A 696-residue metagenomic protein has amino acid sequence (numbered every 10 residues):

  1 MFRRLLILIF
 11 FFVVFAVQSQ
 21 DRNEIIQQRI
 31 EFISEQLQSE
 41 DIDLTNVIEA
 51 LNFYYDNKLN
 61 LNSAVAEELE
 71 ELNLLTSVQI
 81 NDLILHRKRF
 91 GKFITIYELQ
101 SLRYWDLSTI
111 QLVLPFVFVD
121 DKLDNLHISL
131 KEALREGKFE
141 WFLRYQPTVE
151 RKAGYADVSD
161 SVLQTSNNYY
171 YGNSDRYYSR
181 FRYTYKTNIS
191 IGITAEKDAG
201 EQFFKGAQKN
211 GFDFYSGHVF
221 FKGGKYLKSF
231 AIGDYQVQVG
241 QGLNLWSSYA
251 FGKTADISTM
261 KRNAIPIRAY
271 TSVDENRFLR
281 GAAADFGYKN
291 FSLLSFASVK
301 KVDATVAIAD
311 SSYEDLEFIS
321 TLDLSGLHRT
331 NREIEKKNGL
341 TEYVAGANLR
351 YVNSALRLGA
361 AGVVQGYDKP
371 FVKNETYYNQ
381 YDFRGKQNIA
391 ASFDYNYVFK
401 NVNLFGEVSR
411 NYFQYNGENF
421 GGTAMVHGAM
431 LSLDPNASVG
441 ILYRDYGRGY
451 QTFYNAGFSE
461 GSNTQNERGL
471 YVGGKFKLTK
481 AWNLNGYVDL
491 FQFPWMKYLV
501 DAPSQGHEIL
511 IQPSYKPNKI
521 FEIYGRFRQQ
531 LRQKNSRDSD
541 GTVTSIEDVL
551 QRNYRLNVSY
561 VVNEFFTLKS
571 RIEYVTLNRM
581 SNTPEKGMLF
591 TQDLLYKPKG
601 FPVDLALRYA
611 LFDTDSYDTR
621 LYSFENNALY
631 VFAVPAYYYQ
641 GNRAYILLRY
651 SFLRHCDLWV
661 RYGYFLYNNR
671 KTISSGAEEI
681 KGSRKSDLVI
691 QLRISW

Functional and structural regions predicted by a protein language model:
M1-E24, W696: Bacterial Sec-dependent N-terminal signal peptides
D21, Q38-N52, R89-K92, Q100-G137 (+2 more regions): Alpha-helical interaction/regulatory segments in DNA maintenance proteins
T45-I94, V113-F116, K197: Amphipathic, charged-and-aliphatic alpha-helical interface segments that function as noncatalytic docking
S129-T165, Y183, T187-I193, F230 (+2 more regions): Transmembrane beta-strand segments of Gram-negative outer membrane beta-barrel proteins
N167-S174, R277-L279, N338-K373, N379-W696: Exposed, low-structure sequence patches enriched in small/polar residues
T187, I191-L227, T254, N416-G421: Surface-exposed loop and membrane-interface regions of Gram-negative outer-membrane beta-barrel proteins
K209, Q241, L245-V273, D303-I334 (+3 more regions): A subset of solvent-exposed loop/turn segments in beta-rich extracellular surface proteins, enriched in glycine
N210-I267, T271-D303, L431-T452, F601-Y617: Outer membrane beta-barrel
